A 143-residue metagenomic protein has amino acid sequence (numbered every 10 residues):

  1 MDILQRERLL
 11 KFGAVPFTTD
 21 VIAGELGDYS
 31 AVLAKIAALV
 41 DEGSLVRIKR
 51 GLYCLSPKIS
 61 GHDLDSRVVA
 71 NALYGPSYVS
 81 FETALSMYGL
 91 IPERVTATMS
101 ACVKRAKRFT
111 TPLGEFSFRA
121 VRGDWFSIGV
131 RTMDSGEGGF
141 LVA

Functional and structural regions predicted by a protein language model:
M1-P76: Short beta-edge/loop segments at beta->alpha junctions of small alpha/beta modules that act as binding/recognition
S56-A143: Nucleic-acid-binding surface
